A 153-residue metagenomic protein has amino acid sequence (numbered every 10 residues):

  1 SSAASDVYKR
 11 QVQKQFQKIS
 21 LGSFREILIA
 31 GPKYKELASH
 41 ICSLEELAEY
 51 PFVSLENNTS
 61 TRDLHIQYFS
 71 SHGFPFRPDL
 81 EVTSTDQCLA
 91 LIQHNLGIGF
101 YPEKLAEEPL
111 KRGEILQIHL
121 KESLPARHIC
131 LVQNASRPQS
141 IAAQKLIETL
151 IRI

Functional and structural regions predicted by a protein language model:
S1-Y8: Short, small-residue-biased leader/transition segments that mark boundaries at the very start of proteins
S2, L47, A90-L96, L131: Hydrophobic residues within well-ordered alpha-helices
K9-Q11, P32-K33, E103-L105, E122 (+1 more regions): Short secondary-structure boundary segments
Q13-F52, E56-N57: Flexible hinge/capping segments at coil-to-helix
Q17-I27, R112-P125: Short beta-strand->loop
E36-A38, P51-H72, Q139-A143, I147: Secondary-structure junction motif
I66-I118: Hydrophobic hinge/microswitch elements
L116-I153: A late-sequence structural motif
